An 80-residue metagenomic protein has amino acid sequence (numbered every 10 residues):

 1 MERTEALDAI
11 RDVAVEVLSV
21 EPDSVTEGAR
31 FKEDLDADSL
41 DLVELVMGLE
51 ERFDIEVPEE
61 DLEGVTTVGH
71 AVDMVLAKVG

Functional and structural regions predicted by a protein language model:
M1-D23, A77-V79: Thiotemplate assembly-line natural product biosynthesis machinery
A9, E16, S39-L45, D61-G64: Residue-level recognition of specific faces of alpha-helices
R11, G28, V46: Generic structural marker for isolated residues within well-ordered, non-membrane alpha-helices of soluble domains
V17-D36, R52-G64: Phosphopantetheine carrier-protein modules
E33-R52, H70: Phosphopantetheine-attachment site and its flanking helix in carrier
E59, E63-K78: C-terminal structural segments of small proteins and small subunits
